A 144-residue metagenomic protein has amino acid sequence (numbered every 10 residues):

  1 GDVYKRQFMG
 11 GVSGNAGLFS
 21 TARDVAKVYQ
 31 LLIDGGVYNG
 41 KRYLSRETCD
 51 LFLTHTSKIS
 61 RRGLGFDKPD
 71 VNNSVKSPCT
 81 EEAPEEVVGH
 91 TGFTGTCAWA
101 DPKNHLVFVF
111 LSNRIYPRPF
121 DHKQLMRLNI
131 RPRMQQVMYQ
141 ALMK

Functional and structural regions predicted by a protein language model:
G1-Y4: Short, small-residue-biased leader/transition segments that mark boundaries at the very start of proteins
R6-T91, Y139-M143: Conserved active-site loop region of the serine DD-peptidase/beta-lactamase
D24, T91-K144: Structured C-terminal helix/loop/strand segments within mature extracytoplasmic catalytic/sensor domains
